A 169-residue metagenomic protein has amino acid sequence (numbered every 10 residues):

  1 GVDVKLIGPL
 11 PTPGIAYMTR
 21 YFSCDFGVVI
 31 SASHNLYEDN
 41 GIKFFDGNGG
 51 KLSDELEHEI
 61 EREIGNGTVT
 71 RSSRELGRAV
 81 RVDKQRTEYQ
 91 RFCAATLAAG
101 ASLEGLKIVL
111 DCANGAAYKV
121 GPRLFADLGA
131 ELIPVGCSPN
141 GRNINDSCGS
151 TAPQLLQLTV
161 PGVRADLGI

Functional and structural regions predicted by a protein language model:
G1-N48, P161-G168: Ferredoxin-reductase
N40-V163: Gly/Ser/Thr-enriched, mixed-charge loops and adjacent short helices that form phosphate/oxyanion-binding elements
